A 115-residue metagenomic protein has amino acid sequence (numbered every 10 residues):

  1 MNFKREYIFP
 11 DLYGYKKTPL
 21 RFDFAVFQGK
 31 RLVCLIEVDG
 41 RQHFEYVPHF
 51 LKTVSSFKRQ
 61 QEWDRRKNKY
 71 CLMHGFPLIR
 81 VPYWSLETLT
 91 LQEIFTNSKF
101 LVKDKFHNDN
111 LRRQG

Functional and structural regions predicted by a protein language model:
M1-G115: Nucleic-acid endo/exonuclease domains
